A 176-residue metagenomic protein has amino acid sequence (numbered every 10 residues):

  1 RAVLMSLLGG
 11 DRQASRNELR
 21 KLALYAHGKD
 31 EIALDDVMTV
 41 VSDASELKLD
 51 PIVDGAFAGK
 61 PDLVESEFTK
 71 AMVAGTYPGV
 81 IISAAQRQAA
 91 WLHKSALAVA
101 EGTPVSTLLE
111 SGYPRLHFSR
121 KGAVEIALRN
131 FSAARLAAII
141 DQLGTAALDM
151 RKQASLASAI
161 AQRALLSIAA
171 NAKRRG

Functional and structural regions predicted by a protein language model:
R1-G176: Conserved beta/loop motifs at nucleotide-recognition and modification sites
